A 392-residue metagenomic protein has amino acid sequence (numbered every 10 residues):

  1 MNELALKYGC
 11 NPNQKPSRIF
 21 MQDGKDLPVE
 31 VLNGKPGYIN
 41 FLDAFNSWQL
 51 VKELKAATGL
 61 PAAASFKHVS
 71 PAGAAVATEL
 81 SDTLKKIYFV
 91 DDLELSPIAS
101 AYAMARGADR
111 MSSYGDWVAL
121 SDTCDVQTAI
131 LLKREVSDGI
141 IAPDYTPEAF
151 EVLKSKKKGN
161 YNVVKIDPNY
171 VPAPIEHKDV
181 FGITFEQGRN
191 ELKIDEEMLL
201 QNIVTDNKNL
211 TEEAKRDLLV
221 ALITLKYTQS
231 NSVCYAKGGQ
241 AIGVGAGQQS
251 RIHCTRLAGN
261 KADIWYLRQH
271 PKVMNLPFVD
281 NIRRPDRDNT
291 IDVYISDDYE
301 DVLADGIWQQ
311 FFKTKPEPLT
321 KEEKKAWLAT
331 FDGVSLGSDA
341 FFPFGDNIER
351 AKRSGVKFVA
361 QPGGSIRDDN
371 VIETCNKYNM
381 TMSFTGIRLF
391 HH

Functional and structural regions predicted by a protein language model:
M1-M198, A214-S232: Active-site loops and adjacent core secondary-structure elements that bind or stabilize anionic groups
D23-K35, A108-Y114, G188-K208, P285-I307 (+2 more regions): Gly-rich Lys/Arg/Thr-decorated short loops/hinges at beta-loop-alpha junctions or inter-strand turns that position
E53, Y227, I264-R268, R353 (+1 more regions): Conserved helix-loop functional segments at active or binding sites
A57-S65, V163-I166, S230-K237, L267-F278 (+1 more regions): Flexible, glycine/charged-enriched surface loops at secondary-structure junctions
S70, C124, K237-Q240, Q248 (+2 more regions): Active-site-proximal loop/turn and secondary-structure-junction residues that shape catalytic pockets, frequently
A72-M111, I242-F341: Glycine- and Gly-Pro-enriched alpha-helical subdomains that act as flexible, kink-prone "lid/hinge" or packing modules
D116, L120-S121, R134-V164, N169-V171 (+5 more regions): C-terminal binding/interaction regions
T123, N202-E213, F342: Bateman/CBS regulatory modules and CBS-like beta-alpha motifs in cytosolic regions of diverse proteins
